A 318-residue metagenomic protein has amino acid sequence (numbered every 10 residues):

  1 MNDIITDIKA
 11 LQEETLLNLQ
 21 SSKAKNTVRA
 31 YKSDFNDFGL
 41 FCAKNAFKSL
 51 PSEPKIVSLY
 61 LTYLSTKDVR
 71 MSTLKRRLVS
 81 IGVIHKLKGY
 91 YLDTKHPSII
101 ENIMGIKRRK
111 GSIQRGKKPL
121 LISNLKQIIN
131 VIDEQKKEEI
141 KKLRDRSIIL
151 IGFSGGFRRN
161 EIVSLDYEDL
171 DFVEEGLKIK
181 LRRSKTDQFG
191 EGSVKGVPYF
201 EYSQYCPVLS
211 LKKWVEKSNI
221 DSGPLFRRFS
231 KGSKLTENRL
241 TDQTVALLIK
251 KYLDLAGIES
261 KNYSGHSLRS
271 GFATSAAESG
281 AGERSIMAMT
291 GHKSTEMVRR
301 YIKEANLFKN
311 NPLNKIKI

Functional and structural regions predicted by a protein language model:
M1-I318: Extended, non-catalytic subsegments within catalytic or DNA/protein-binding/adaptor domains
